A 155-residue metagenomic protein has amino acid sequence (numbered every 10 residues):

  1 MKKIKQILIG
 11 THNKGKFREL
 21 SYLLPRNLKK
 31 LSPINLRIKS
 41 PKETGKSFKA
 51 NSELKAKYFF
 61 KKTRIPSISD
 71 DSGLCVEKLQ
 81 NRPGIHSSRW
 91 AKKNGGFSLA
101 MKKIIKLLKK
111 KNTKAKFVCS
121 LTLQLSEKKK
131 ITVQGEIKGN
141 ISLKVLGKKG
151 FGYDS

Functional and structural regions predicted by a protein language model:
K2-G10, K14-S155: Anionic-ligand binding patches
